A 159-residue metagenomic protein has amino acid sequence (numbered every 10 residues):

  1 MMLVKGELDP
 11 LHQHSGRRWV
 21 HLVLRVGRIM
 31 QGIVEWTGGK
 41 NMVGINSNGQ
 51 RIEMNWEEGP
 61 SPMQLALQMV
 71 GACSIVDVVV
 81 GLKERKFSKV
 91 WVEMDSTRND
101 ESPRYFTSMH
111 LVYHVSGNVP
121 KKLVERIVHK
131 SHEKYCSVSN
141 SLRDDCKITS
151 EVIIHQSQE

Functional and structural regions predicted by a protein language model:
M1-M2: Methionine residue identity
K5-E7, I33-V34: Generic extreme N-terminus detector
L8, H14: Cationic, low-complexity basic patches in intrinsically disordered or flexible, solvent-exposed regions
V23-M69, V76-E159: Extended beta-strand/beta-hairpin segments
